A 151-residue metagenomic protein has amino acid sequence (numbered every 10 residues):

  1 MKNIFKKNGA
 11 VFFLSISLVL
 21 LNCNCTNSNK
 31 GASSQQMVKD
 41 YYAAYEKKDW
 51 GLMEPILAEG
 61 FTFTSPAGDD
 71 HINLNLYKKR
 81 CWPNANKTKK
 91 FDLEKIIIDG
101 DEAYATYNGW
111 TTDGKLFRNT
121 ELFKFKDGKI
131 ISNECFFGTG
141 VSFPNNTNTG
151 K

Functional and structural regions predicted by a protein language model:
K2-F12: Bacterial N-terminal signal peptides that target proteins for export
I4-F5, N22-P55, E59, N146-K151: Short, low-complexity N-terminal intrinsically disordered segments enriched in polar/charged residues
V11-L21: Bacterial N-terminal signal peptides
Y41, M53, F61, Y77 (+4 more regions): Hydrophobic pocket/interface hotspot
L57, Y107-T111, F137: Short beta-strand segments enriched in hydrophobic/aromatic residues within well-folded beta-rich domains
G60-I72, N86: A short gly/proline-enriched turn/hairpin at secondary-structure junctions
K78-L116, T120: Surface-exposed, charged secondary-structure patches
R118-N148: Short beta-strand edge/turn micro-motifs at domain boundaries
